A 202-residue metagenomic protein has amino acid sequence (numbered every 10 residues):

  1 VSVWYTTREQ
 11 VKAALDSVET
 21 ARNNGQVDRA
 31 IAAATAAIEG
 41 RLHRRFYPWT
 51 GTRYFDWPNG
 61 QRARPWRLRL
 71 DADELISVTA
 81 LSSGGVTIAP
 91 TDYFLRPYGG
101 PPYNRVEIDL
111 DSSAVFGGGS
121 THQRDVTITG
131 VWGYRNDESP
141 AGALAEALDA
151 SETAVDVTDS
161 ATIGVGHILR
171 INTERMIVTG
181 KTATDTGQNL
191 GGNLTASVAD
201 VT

Functional and structural regions predicted by a protein language model:
V1-T195: Divalent metal-cofactor coordination and adjacent catalytic microenvironments
